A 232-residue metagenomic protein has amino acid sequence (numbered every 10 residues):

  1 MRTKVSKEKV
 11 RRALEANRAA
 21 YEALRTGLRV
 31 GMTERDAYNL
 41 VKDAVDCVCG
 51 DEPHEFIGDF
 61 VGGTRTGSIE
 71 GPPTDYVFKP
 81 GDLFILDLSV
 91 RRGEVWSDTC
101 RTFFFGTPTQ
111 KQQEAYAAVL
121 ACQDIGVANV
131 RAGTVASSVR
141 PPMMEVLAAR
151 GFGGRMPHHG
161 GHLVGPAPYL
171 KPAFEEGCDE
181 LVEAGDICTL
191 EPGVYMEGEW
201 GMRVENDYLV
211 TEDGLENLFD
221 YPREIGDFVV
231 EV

Functional and structural regions predicted by a protein language model:
M1-V232: Active-site neighborhoods and metal-handling regions in enzymes and metal-associated proteins
